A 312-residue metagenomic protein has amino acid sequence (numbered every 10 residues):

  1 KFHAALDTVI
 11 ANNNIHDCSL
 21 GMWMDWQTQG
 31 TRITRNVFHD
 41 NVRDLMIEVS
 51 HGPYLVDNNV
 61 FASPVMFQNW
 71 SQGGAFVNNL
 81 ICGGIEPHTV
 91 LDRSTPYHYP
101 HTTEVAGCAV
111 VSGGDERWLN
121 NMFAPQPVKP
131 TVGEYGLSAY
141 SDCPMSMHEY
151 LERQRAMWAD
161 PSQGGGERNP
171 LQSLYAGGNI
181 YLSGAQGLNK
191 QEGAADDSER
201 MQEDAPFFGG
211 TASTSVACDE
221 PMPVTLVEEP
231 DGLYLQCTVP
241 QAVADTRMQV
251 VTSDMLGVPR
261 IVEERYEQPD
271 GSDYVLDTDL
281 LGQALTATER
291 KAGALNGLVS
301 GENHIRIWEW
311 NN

Functional and structural regions predicted by a protein language model:
K1-Q249: Glycine- and acidic/polar-rich repeat regions and solenoidal domains
T34, I81, L182, L280-L281 (+2 more regions): Broad hydrophobic/π-residue packing in well-ordered secondary structure
E152, R260, E302-H304: Generic detection of intrinsically disordered/low-complexity segments and helix-coil linkers/edges
D219-P221, V262, D270-S272, H304-R306: Short A/G/S/P-biased low-complexity tracts
M248-A287: Active-site and glycan-interaction determinants of carbohydrate-active enzymes
A287-N312: Short, surface-exposed, low-complexity cationic segments
